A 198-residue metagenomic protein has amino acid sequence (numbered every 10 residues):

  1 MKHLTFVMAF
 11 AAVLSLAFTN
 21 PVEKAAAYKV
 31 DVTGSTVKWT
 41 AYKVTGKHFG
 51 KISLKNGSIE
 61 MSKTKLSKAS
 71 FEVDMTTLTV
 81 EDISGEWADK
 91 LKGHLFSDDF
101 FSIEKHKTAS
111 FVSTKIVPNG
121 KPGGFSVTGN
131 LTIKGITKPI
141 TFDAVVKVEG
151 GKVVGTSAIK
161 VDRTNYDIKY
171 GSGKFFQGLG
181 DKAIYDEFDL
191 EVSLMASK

Functional and structural regions predicted by a protein language model:
M1-V7: Positively charged n-region of N-terminal signal peptides that target proteins for export
V7-A17: Bacterial N-terminal signal peptides
F18-K198: Low-complexity, acidic/polar, glycine-enriched regions of mature
